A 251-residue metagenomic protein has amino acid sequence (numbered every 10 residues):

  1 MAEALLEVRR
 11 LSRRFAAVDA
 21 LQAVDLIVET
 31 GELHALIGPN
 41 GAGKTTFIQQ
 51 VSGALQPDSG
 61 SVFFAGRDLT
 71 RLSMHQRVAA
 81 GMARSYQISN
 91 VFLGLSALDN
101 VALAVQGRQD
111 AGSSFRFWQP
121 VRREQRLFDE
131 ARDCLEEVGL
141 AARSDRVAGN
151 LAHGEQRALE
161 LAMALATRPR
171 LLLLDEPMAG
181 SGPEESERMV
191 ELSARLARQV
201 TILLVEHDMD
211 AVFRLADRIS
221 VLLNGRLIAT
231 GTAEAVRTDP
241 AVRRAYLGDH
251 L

Functional and structural regions predicted by a protein language model:
A2-L251: Glycine-rich phosphate-binding loops of nucleotide-dependent enzymes
